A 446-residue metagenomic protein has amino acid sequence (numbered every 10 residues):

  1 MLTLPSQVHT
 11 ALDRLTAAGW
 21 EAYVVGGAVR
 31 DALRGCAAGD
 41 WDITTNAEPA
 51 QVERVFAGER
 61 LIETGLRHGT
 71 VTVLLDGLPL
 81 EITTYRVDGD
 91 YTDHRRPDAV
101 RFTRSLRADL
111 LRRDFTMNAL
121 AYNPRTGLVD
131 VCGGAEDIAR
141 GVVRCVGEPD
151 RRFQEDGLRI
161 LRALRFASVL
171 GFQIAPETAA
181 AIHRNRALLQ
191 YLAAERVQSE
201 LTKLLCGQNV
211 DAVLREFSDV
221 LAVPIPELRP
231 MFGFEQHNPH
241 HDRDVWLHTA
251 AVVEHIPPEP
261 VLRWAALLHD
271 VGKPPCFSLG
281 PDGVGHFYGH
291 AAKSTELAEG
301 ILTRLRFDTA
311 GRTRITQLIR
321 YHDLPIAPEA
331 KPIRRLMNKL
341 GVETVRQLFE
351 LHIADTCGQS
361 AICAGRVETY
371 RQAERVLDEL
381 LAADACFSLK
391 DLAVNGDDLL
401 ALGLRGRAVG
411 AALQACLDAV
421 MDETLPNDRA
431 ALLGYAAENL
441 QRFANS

Functional and structural regions predicted by a protein language model:
M1-S446: Catalytic cores of the polymerase beta-like nucleotidyltransferase superfamily and closely associated nucleotide
